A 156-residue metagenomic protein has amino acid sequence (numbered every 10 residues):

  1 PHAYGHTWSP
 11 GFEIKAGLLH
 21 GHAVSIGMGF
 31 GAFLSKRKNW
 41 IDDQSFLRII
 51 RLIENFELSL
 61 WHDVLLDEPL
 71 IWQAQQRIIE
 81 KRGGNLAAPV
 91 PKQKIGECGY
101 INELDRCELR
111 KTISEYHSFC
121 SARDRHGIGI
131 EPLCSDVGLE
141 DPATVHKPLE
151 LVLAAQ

Functional and structural regions predicted by a protein language model:
P1-E68: Active-site segments that bind and position negatively charged phosphate/pyrophosphate groups
I41-Q156: C-terminal charged capping/lid subdomain of soluble metabolic enzymes
